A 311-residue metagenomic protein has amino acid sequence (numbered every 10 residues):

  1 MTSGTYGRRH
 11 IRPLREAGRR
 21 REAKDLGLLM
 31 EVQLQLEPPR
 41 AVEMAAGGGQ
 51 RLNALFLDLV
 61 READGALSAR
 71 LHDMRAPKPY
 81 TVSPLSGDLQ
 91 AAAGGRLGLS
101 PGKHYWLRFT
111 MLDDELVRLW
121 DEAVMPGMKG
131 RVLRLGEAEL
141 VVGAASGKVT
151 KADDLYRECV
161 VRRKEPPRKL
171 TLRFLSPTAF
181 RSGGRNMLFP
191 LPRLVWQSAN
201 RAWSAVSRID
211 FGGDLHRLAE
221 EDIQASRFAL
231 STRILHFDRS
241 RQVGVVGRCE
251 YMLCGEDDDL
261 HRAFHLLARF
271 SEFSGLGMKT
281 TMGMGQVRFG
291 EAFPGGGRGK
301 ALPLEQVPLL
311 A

Functional and structural regions predicted by a protein language model:
M1-A311: RNA-interacting cores
